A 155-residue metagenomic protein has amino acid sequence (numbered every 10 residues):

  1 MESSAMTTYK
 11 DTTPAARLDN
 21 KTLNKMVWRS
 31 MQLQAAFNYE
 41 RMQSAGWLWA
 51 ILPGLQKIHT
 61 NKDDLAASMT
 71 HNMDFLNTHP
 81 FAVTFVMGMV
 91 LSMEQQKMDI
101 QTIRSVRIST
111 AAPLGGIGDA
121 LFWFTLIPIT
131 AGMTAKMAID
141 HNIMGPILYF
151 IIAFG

Functional and structural regions predicted by a protein language model:
M1-I103: Soluble N-terminal domains of membrane-associated systems
S105-K136: Transmembrane alpha-helical segments and their cytosolic interface motifs in multi-pass membrane proteins
A135-I147: Helix-coil boundary and interhelical linker segments in multi-pass alpha-helical membrane proteins
G145-G155: Alpha-helical transmembrane segments
